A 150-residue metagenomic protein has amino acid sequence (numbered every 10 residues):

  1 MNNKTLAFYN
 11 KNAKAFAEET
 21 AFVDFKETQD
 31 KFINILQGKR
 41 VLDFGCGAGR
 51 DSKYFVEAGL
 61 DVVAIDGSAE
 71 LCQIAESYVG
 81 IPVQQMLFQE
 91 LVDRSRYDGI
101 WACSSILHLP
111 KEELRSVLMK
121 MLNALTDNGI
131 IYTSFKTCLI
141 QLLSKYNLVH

Functional and structural regions predicted by a protein language model:
M1-F44, A48-D93, E112-S116, K120 (+1 more regions): Class I (Rossmann-like) S-adenosyl-L-methionine-dependent methyltransferase catalytic domain, capturing the SAM-binding
D98: Conserved acidic residues
W101-A102: A conserved beta-strand element that flanks and buttresses the S-adenosyl-L-methionine
S105: Hydrophobic adenine-recognition pocket in adenosine-nucleotide-binding enzymes
P110, L125-T126: Helix-to-beta-strand junctions that scaffold the AdoMet/dcAdoMet cofactor pocket in Class I SAM-dependent enzymes
